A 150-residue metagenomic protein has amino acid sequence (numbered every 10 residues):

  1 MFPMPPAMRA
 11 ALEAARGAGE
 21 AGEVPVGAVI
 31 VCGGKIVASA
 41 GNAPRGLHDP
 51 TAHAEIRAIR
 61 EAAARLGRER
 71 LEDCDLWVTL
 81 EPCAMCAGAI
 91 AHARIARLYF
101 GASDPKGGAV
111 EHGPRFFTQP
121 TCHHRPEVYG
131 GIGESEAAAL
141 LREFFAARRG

Functional and structural regions predicted by a protein language model:
M1-A18, P82-G150: Zinc-dependent deaminase
A11, A15-A18, A28, A38 (+2 more regions): Small-residue (primarily alanine) positions within well-ordered alpha-helices, especially packing/interaction faces
G22-V26, E72: Short, basic and Ser/Thr-rich N-terminal targeting/leader segments
V26-G34: Short beta-strand scaffold segments in enzyme catalytic cores
C32-G33, R60, E72: A cytosolic small-molecule/anion-sensing beta-strand core signal
V37-P44: Short beta->alpha transition motifs characteristic of CBS
G46-I56: A short, polar/charged loop-to-alpha-helix boundary motif
R68-L80: Immediate flanking context of iron-sulfur cluster ligation sites
